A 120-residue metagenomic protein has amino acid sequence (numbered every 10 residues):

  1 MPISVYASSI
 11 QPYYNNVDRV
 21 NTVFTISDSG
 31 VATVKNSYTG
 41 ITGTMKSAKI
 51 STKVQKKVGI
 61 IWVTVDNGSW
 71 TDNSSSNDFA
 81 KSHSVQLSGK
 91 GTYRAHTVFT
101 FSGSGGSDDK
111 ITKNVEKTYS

Functional and structural regions predicted by a protein language model:
V5-S120: Mature extracytoplasmic or otherwise solvent-exposed domains
